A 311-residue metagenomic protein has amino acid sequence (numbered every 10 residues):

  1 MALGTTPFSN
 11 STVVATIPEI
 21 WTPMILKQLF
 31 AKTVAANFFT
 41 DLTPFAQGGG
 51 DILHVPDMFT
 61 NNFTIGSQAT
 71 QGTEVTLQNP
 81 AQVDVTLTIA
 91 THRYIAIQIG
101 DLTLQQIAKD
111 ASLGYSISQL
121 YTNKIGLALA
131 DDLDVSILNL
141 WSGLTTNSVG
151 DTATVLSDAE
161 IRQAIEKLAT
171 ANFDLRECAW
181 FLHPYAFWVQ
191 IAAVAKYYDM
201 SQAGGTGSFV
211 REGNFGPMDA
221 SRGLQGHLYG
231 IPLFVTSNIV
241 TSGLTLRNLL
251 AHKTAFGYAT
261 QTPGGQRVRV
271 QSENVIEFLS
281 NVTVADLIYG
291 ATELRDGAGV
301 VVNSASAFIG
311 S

Functional and structural regions predicted by a protein language model:
A2-L42, A46-G49, P56-N62, T86-A90 (+3 more regions): Sequence/fold signature of self-assembling virion shell proteins
H54-P56, Q98: Short, conserved beta-strand segments within well-ordered enzyme catalytic domains that often line or immediately flank
M58-T60, S142, Y185: An acidic- and aromatic-residue-enriched active-site/binding cleft used to recognize and process polar
T60-V83: Active-site-surrounding "flap" and adjacent substrate/cofactor-binding loops of secreted or lumenal enzymes, prototyped
V83-A111: Short acidic, glycine/tyrosine-flanked loop/strand segments centered on an H-E-D-like triad
V85, I95, N123, R176-C178: Generic beta-strand structural signal
L102-L175, V301-S311: Alpha-helical scaffold segments that mediate packing/assembly in large oligomeric complexes
N172-W188, A192: Extended amphipathic alpha-helical segments with heptad-repeat/coiled-coil character used for oligomerization, fusion
